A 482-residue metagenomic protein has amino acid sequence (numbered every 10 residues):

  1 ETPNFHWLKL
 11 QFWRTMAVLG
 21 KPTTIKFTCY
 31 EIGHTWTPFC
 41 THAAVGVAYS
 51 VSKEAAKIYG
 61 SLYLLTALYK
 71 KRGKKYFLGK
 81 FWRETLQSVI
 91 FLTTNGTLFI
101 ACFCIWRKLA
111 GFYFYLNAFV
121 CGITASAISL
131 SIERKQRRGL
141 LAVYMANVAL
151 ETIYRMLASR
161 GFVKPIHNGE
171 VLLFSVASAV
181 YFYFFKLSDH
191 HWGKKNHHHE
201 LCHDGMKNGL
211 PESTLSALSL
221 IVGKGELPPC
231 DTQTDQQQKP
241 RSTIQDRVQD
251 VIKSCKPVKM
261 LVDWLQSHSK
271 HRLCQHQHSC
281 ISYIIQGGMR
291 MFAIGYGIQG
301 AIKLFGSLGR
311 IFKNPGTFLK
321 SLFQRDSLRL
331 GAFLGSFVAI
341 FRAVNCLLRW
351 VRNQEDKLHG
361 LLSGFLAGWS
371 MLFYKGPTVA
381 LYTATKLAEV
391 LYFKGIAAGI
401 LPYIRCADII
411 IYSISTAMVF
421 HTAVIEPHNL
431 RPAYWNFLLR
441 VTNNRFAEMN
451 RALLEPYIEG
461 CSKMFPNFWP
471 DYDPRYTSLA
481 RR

Functional and structural regions predicted by a protein language model:
H6-S88, L92, C104, K135-S327 (+3 more regions): Intrinsically disordered, low-complexity N-proximal targeting/linker segments that flank membranes
L86-Q87, L109-Y115, W350-D356: Short, amphipathic, aromatic/basic-enriched membrane-interface segments that mark the entry/exit of transmembrane
F91-T97, F114-I123, F333-L334, A339 (+2 more regions): Short hydrophobic alpha-helical membrane-embedded segments
L98-F103, V120-S129, L150-Y154, I340-V344 (+2 more regions): Hydrophobic, membrane-inserted alpha-helices
C104-R107, N345-R349: Contiguous, structured surface segment used for ligand recognition
R107, A127-R134, A158, A367-K375 (+1 more regions): Hydrophobic alpha-helical transmembrane segments
L109-G111, E133-G139, R352, Y374-T378: Membrane-helix interface "capping/anchor" motifs
A110-A125, Q136-L140: Long amphipathic alpha-helical scaffold regions
